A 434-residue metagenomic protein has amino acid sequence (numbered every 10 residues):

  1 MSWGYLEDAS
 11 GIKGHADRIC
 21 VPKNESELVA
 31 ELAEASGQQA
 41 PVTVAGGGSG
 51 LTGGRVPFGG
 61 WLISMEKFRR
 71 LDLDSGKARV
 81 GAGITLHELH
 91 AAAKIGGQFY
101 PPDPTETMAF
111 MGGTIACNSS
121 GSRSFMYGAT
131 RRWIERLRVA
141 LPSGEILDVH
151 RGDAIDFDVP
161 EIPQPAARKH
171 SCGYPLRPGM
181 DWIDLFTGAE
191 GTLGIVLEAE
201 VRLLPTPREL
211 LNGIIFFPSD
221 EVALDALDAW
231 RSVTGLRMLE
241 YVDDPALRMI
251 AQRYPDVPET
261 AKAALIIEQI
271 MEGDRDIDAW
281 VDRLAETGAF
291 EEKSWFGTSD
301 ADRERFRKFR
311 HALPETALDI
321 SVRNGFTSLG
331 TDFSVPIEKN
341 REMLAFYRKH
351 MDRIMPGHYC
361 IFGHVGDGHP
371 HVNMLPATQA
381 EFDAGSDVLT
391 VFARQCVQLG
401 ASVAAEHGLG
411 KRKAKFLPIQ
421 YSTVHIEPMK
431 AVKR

Functional and structural regions predicted by a protein language model:
M1-H15, G37-V42, G47, L284-F306 (+2 more regions): N-terminal accessory segments
M1-Q39, V44-K77, Y127, E200-L203 (+3 more regions): N-terminal flexible segment immediately upstream of the FAD-binding catalytic core in FAD-dependent oxidoreductases
S2, T187-A189, I195, V201-V391 (+2 more regions): C-terminal substrate-recognition/cap domain of FAD-linked oxidoreductases
D17-V21, K77, G330-D332, L375-S386 (+1 more regions): Glycine-rich tight-turn/loop motif centered on a GG-T
G54-R69, K94-Q98, S120-R131, V201-P205 (+3 more regions): A glycine- and small-aliphatic-rich helix-loop capping segment at beta-alpha/alpha-beta transitions that lines
R70-D74, A82, L86-H87, A91-G235: FAD-binding subdomain of flavoenzyme oxidoreductases
A414-R434: Activity-critical C-terminal alpha-helical subdomain
